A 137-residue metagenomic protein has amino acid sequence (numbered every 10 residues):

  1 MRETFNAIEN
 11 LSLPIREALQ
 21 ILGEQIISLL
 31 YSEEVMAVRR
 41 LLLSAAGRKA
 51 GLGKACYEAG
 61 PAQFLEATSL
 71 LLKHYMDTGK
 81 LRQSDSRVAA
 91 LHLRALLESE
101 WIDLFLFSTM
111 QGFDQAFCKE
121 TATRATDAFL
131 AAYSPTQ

Functional and structural regions predicted by a protein language model:
R2-R39, S86-L93: Hydrophobic alpha-helical connector segments
F5, L30-A55, I102-F107: Amphipathic alpha-helical segments used for helix-helix packing
E17, I21, Q25, A62 (+3 more regions): C-terminal peripheral helix-coil segments that are non-catalytic and often amphipathic
G23-E24, K54-E58: Short alpha-helical transmembrane interface motifs in multi-pass membrane proteins
